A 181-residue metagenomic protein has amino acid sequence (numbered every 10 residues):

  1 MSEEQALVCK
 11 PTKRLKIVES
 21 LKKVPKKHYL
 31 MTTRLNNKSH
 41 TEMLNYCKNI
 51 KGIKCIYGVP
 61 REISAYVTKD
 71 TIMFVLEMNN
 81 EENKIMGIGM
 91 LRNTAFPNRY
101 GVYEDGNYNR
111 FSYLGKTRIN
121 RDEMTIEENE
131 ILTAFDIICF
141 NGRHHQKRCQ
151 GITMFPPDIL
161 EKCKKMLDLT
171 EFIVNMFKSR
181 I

Functional and structural regions predicted by a protein language model:
S2-V67, E161-I181: Compositionally biased, charged N-terminal/linker segments
T12, T32-T33, T41, T68-T71 (+6 more regions): Residue-identity detector for threonine
K27-L30, T71-F74, I88: Beta-sheet entry/capping signal
L35, E77, N93-A95: Residues that form ligand- and interface-recognition hot spots within folded domains
I63-E77: Short coil-to-beta transition motif at edge beta-strands of beta-rich domains
E77-N83: Short, charged beta-turn/beta-strand-edge "cap" motif at the junction between a beta-strand and an adjacent loop
K84, I88-K164: Aromatic- and Lys/Arg-enriched surface recognition patch
